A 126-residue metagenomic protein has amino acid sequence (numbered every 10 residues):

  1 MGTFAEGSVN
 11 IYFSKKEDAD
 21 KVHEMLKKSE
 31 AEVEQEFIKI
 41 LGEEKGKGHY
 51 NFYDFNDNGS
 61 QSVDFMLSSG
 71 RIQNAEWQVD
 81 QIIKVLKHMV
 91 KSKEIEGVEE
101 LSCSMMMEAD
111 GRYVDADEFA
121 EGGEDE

Functional and structural regions predicted by a protein language model:
M1-E30: Short, extreme N-terminal segment that most often corresponds to the first beta-strand
K27-E32, E36-E126: Charged interaction segments
